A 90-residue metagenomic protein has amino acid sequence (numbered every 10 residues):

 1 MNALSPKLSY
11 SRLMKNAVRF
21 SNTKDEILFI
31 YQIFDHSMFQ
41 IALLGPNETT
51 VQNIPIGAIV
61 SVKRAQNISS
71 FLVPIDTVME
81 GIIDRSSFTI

Functional and structural regions predicted by a protein language model:
M1-V18, G81-I90: Extracellular ectodomain segments of secreted/surface proteins
L4, G57, D76-V78: Glycine-centered loop/turn motifs
S11-L13, S21-T23, S37, P55: Short, surface-exposed loop/turn motifs at beta-strand boundaries within globular domains
N16-E26, Q32: Asparagine-centered strand-capping/turn motif at beta-strand->loop junctions
I33-M38, A65-N67: Change "in extracellular beta-sheet-rich domains … of secreted and cell-surface proteins" to "in beta-sheet-rich domains
H36-G57: Intrinsically disordered, low-complexity Pro/Gly/Ser/Thr-rich segments with frequent PxxP/GP/PP motifs and embedded
I56-N67: A short, solvent-exposed beta-strand micro-motif common in secreted/extracellular proteins
A65-I90: Structured interaction patches on ligand/partner-binding surfaces of diverse proteins
